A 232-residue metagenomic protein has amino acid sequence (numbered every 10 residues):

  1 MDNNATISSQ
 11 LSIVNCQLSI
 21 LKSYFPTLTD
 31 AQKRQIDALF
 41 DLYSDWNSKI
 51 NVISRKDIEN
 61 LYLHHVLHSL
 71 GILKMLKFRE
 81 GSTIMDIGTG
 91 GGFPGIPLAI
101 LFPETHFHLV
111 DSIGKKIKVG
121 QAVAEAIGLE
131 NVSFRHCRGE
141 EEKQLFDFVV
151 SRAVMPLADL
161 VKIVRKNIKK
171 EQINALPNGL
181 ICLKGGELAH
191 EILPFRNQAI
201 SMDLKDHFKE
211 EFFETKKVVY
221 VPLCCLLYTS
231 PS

Functional and structural regions predicted by a protein language model:
S8-S19: Arg/Gly-rich low-complexity intrinsically disordered repeat tracts
I13, Y228-S232: Conserved small/polar residues in nucleotide/adenosyl-binding loops
I20-R79, A126: Class I SAM-dependent transferase core
G81-G88: Conserved class I S-adenosyl-L-methionine
G91-P103: Conserved SAM-binding loop of SAM-dependent methyltransferases across substrates and taxa, primarily the Class I
H106-D111: Conserved SAM-binding motif I beta-strand of class I
S112-C225: S-adenosylmethionine
